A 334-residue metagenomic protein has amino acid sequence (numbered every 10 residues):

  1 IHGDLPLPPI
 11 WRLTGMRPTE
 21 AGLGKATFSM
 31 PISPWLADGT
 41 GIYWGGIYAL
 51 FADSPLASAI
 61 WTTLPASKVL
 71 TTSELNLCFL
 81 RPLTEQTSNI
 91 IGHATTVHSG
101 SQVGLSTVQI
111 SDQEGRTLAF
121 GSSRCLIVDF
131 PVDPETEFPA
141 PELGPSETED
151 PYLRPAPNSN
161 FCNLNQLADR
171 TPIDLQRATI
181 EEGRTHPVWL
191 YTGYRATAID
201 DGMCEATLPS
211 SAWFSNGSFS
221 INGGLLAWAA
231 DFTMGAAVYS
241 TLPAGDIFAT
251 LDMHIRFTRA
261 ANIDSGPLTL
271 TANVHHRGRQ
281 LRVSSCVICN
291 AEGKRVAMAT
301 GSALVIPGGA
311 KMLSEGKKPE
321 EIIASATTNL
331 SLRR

Functional and structural regions predicted by a protein language model:
I1-R334: Terminal targeting signals and extreme-terminal segments of soluble enzymes
